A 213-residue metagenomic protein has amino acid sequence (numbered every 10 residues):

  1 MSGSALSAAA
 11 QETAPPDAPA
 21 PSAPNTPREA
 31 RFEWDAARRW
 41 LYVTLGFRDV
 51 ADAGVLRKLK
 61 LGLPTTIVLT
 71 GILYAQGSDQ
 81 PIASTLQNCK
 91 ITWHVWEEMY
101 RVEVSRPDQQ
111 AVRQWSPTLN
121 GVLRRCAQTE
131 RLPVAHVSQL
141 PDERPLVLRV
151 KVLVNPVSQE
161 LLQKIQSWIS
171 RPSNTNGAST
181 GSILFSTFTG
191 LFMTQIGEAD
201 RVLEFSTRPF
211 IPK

Functional and structural regions predicted by a protein language model:
A5-E12: Boundary at the C-terminal end of the N-terminal hydrophobic targeting segment
E12-A37: Low-complexity, acidic Ser/Thr/Pro/Gly-rich terminal tails and inter-domain linkers that flank the onset of structured
T26-E33, A53-G54, Q87-C89, R131-H136 (+2 more regions): Short structured motifs
R28, V43, T65-L69, C89 (+1 more regions): Hydrophobic residues positioned within well-ordered beta-strands of beta-sheet architectures
A37-Y42, F47-R57, L61-I67, D79 (+1 more regions): Primarily extracytoplasmic ectodomains and periplasmic/lumenal surface modules that are beta-strand-rich
L56-D142: Structured domain cores in non-transmembrane regions
D142-K213: Glycine-rich, aromatic-bearing surface loops/beta-hairpins
